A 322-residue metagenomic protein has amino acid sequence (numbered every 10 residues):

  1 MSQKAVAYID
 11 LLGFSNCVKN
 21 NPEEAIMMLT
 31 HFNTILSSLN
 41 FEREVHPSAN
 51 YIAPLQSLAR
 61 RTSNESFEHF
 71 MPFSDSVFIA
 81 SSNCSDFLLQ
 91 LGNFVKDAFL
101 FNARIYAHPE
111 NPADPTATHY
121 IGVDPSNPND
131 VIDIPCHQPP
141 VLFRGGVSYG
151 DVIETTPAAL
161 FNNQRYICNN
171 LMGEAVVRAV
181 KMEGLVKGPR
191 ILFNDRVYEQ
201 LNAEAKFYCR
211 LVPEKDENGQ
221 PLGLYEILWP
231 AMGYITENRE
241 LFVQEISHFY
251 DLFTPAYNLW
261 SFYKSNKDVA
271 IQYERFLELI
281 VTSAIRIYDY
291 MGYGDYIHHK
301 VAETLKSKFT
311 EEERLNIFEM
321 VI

Functional and structural regions predicted by a protein language model:
Q3: Core nucleotidyl-transferase/polymerase catalytic module
V6, E44-F87, I105-L171: Catalytic core of nucleotidyl cyclases, primarily class III adenylyl/guanylyl cyclases
V6-N16: Catalytic-site or vestigial catalytic-site microsegments of nucleotide-handling domains
F14, V152, V197-Q200: Short, solvent-exposed loop/turn segments at secondary-structure junctions
E23-S63, Q90, F94-D97: Active-site-proximal alpha-helical element of nucleotidyl cyclase-like catalytic domains and analogous helices
A98, N102: Short, His- and charge-rich active-site/binding loops that engage polyanionic ligands
S148-G150, E174-D195: Catalytic/regulatory signature loops of cyclic-dinucleotide turnover enzymes and related class III nucleotidyl cyclases
G188-I322: Intrinsically disordered, glycine/charged-rich C-terminal tails and inter-domain linkers that flank nucleotidyl cyclase
